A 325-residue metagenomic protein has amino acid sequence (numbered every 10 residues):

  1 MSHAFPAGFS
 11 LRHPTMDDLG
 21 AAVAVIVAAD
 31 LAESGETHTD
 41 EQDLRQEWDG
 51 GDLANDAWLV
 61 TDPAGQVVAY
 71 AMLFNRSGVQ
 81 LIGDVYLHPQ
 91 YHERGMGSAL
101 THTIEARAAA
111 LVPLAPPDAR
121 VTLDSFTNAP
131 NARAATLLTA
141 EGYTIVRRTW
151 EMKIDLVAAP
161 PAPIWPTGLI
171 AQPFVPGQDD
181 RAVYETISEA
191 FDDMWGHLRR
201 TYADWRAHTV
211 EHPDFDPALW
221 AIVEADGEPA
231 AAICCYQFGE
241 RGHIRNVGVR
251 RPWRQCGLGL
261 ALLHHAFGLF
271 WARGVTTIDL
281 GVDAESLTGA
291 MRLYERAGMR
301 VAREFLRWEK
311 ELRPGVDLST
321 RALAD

Functional and structural regions predicted by a protein language model:
M1-D43, I164-R200, S319-D325: Short amphipathic alpha-helix that is part of the acyltransferase structural core
M1-H3, F74-L169, E304-K310: Acyl-donor-binding surface of acyltransferase catalytic domains
E33-G51, A71-V79, M194-V249: A conserved beta-strand-loop-helix scaffold within acyl/acetyltransferase catalytic domains
A54, A64-A69, V146, G227-A231: Glycine-rich acetyl-CoA-binding "A-motif" of GNAT/NAT acetyltransferases
L59-T61, F74, D84-M96, V247-Q255 (+1 more regions): A short, internal acetyl-CoA/4′-phosphopantetheine-binding micro-motif in the GNAT/acyltransferase core
E93-A110, V249, Q255-A272, T277 (+1 more regions): Conserved acetyl-CoA-binding loop-helix of GNAT-fold acetyltransferases
A134, L138, A290, Y294 (+1 more regions): Conserved active-site tyrosine of GNAT-family acetyltransferases
E151-I170, T276, D283-T288, R300-D325: C-terminal "cap" of GNAT-fold acetyltransferases
